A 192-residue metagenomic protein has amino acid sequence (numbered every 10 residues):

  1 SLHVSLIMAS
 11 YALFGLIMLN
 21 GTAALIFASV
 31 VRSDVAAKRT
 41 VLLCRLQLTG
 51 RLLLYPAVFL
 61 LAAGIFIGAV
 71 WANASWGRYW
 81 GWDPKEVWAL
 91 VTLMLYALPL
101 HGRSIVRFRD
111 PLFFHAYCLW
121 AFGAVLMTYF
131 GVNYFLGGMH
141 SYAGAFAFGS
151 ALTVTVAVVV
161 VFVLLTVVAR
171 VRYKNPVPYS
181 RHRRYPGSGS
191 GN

Functional and structural regions predicted by a protein language model:
L2-V30, R45-S75, P84-M139, F146-G187: Hydrophobic cores of alpha-helical transmembrane segments in multi-pass integral membrane proteins
V30-C44: Membrane-interface interhelical connector segments
